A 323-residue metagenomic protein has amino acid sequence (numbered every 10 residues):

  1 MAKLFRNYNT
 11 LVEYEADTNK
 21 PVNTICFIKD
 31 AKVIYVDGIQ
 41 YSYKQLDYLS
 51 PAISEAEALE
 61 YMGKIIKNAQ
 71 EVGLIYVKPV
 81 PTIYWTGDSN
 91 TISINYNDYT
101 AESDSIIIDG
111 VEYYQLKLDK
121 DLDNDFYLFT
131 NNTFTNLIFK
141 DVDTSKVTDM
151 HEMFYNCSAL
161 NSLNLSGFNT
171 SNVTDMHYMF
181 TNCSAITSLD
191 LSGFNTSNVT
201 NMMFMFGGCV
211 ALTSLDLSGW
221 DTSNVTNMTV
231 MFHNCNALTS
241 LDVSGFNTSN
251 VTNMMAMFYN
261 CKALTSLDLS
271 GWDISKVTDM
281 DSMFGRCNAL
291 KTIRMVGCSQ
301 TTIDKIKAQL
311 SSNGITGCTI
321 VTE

Functional and structural regions predicted by a protein language model:
M1-D17: Short, intrinsically disordered N-terminal pre-domain segments
A2, D17-A31: Extracellular repetitive beta-rich solenoid segments
A2-L4, T24-I25, K64, G73: Short Gly/Ser/Thr-biased coil->beta-strand turn/linker motifs that build repetitive extracellular beta-solenoid/fiber
F5, L46-E60: Fibrous stalk/shaft segments of extracellular and virion attachment machinery
N7-T10, S54, N68: Alpha-helix N-cap recognition
E15-V22, G110-Q115: Beta-propeller blade-edge signature
I25-D47, I66: Short, surface-exposed terminal/edge motifs of secreted or surface/virion proteins that either
A58, M62-E323: Negatively charged
